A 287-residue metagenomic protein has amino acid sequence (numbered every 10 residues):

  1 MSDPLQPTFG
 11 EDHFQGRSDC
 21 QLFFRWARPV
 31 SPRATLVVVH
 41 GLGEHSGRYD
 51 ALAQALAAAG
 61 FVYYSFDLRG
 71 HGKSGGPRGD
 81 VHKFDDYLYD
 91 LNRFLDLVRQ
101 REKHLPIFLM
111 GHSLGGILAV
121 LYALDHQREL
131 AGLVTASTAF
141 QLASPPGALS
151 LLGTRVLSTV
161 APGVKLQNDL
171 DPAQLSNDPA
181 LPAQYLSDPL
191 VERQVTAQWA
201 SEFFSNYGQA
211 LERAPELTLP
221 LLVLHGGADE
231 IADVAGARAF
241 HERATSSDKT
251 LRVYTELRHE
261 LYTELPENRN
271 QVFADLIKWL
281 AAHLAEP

Functional and structural regions predicted by a protein language model:
M1-R28: N-terminal cap/lid segment of alpha/beta-hydrolase-fold proteins
R33, G41-E44, G227: Active-site glycine-rich loops that stabilize anionic/oxyanionic intermediates across multiple enzyme folds
G43-S46, G72-E102, N268-V272: Catalytic nucleophile-loop/oxyanion-hole region of alpha/beta-hydrolase and closely related hydrolase-like folds
A53-P77: Conserved alpha/beta-hydrolase
H112-T196: Alpha/beta-hydrolase-fold enzymes
L217, V223-H225, D229: Short beta-strand/loop motif that positions the catalytic acidic residue of the alpha/beta-hydrolase fold
L219, D233-E242: Short alpha-helix in the alpha/beta-hydrolase fold that links the catalytic acid
T250, T255-P287: Catalytic active-site module of serine/aspartate enzymes centered on a nucleophile-bearing elbow/loop
